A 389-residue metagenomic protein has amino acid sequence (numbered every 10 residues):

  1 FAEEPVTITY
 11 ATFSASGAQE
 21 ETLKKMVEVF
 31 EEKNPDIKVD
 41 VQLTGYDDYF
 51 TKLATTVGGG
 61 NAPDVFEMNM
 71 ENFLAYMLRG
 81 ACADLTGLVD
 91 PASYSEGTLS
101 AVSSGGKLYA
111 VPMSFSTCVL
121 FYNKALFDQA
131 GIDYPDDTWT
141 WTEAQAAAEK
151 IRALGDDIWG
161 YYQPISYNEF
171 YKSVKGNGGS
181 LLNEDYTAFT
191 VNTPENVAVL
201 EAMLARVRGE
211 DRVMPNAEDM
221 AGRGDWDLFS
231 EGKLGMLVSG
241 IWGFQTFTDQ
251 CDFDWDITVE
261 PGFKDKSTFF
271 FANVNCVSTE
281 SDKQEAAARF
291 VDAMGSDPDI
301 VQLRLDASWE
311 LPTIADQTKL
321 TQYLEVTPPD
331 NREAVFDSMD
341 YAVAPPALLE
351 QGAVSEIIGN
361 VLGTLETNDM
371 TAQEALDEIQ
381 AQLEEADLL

Functional and structural regions predicted by a protein language model:
E4-A15, I37-Q42, D64-V65, Y109 (+1 more regions): Short, well-ordered beta-strand elements
K25-E96, Q129-G131, D227-L228, G235-M236 (+4 more regions): Extracytoplasmic "Venus flytrap"/periplasmic binding protein-like
E28-K33, K38, A130, A205-D211 (+3 more regions): Extracytoplasmic/periplasmic substrate-recognition and gating elements
N69-V119, T142-Q145, S173, D256-T258 (+1 more regions): Hinge/lid segment of periplasmic solute-binding proteins
Y76-A81, T98-P135, Q163-D185, F269-V277 (+1 more regions): Periplasmic solute-binding protein
A83-E96, D137, G160, G179-V199 (+3 more regions): Short, solvent-exposed loop/beta-turn-alpha elements that line the ligand-binding surface or hinge of extracytoplasmic
A148-E149, T187-E218: Glycine-centered hinge/linker elements that transmit conformational signals in sensory and ligand-binding systems
D306-E356, T364: Long, aromatic- and glycine/proline-rich binding clefts that accommodate carbohydrate-like moieties
